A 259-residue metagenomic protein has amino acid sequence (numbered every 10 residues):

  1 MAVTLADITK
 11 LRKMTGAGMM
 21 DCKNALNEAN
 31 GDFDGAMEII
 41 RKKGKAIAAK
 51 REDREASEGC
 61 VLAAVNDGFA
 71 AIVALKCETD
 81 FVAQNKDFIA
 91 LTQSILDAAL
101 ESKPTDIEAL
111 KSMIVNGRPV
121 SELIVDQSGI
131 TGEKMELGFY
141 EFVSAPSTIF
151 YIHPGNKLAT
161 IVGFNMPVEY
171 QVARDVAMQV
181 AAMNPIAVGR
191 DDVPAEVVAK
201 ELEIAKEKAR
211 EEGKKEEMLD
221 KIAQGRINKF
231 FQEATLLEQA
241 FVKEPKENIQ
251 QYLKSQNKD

Functional and structural regions predicted by a protein language model:
A2-D259: N-terminal assembly/interaction segments in proteins that build large macromolecular machines
